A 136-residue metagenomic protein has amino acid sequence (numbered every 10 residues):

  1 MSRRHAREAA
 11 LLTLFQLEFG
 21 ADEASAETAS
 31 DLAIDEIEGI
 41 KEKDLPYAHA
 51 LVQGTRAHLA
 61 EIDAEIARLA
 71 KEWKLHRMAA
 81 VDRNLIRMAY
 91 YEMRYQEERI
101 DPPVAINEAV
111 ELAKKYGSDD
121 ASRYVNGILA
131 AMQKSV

Functional and structural regions predicted by a protein language model:
M1-S122, N126-V136: N-terminal interaction/assembly modules
